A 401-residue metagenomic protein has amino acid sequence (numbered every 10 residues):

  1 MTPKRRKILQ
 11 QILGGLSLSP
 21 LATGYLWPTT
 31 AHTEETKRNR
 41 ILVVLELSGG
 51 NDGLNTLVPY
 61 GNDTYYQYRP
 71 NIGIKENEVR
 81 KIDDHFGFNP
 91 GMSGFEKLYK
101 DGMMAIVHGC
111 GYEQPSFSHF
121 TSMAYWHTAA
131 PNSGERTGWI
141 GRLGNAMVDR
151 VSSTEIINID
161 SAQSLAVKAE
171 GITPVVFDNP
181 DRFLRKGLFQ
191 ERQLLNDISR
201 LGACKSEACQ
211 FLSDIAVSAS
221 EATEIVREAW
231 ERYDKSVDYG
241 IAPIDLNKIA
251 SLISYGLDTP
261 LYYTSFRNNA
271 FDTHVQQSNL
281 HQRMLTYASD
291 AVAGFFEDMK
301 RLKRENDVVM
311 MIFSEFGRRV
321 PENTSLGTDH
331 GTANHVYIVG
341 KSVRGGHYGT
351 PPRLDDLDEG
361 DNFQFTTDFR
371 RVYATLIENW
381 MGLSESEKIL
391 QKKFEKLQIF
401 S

Functional and structural regions predicted by a protein language model:
M1-L302, P321, H335-S401: Feature for exported/extracytoplasmic and membrane-associated proteins, marking the mature portion
E305: Conserved H-loop
V309-F316: Acidic/histidine-rich, metal-coordinating catalytic segments
S325-V336: C-terminal, helix-dominated tail/subdomain
